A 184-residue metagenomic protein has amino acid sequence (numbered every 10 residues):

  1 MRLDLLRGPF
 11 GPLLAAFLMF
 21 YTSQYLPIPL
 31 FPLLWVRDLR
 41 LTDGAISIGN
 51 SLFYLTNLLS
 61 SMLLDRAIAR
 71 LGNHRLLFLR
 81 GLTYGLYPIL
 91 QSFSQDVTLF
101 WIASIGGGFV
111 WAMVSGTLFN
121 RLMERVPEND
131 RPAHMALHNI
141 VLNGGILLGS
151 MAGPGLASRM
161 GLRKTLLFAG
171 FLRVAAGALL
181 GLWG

Functional and structural regions predicted by a protein language model:
M1-A15: Juxtamembrane intracellular "pre-TM" segments in multi-pass secondary transporters
M19-I28: Conserved extracellular-gate-facing transmembrane-helix segments in secondary transporters
P29-I46: Short amphipathic helix-loop junctions that connect adjacent transmembrane helices in Major Facilitator Superfamily/SLC
D43-G44, E128-H138: Loop-to-transmembrane helix entry/capping segments in MFS-fold secondary transporters and related SLC/MFSD carriers
Y54-M62, I146-L147: Residue-level signature of mid-helix packing/kink "hotspots" within the transmembrane helices of 12-pass Major
S60-N73, A157-S158: Helix-to-loop junctions at the C-terminal end of transmembrane segments in multipass secondary transporters
R75-I89, L167-G170: Structural signature of the two symmetry-related core transmembrane helices
M113-V126: Intracellular juxtamembrane helix-capping segments at the cytosolic ends of symmetry-related transmembrane helices
